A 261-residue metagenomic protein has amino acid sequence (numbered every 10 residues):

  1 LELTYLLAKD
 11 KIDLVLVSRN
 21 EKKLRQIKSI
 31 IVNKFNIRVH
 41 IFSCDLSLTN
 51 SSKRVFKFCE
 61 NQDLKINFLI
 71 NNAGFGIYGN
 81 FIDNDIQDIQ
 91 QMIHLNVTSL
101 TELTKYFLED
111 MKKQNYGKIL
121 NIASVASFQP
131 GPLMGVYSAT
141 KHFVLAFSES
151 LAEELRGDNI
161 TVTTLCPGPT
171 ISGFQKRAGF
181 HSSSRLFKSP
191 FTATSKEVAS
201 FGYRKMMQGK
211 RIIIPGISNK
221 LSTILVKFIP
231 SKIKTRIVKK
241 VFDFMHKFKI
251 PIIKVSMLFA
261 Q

Functional and structural regions predicted by a protein language model:
L1-L14: Canonical Rossmann dinucleotide-binding motif of NAD(H)/NADP(H)-dependent dehydrogenases/reductases, specifically
K11-Q26: Conserved glycine-rich Rossmann-like NAD(P)H-binding loop of the short-chain dehydrogenase/reductase
N72-I77: Conserved NAD(P)H cofactor-binding loop of Rossmann-fold oxidoreductase domains
N80-F81, D85-Q91: Substrate-binding pocket helix/loop in short-chain dehydrogenase/reductase
T104, T140: Active-site helix of classical SDR
S124: Residue(s) in the substrate-gating loop at a strand-loop-helix junction that position the organic substrate next
T164, R185-T223: C-terminal helical subdomain
